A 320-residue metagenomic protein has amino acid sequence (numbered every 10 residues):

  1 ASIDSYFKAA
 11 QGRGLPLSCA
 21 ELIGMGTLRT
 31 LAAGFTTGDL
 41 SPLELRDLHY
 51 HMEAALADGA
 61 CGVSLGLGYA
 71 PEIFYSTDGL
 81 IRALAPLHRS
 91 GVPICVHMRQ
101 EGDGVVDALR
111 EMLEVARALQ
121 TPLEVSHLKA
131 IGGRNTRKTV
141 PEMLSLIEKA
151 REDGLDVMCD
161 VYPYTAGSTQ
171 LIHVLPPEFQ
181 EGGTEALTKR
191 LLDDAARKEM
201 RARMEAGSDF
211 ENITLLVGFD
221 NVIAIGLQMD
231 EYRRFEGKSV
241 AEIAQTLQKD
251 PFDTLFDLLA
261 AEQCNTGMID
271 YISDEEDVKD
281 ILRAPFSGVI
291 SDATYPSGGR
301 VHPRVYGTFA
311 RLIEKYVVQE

Functional and structural regions predicted by a protein language model:
A1-S2: Metal-associated gating/positioning segment near the N- to mid-region
S5, D47-H51, G79-R82, E111 (+2 more regions): Well-ordered alpha-helical segments embedded in enzymatic catalytic cores
A9, R82-S90, E111-L119, L146-D153: Alpha-helical structural signal in soluble globular domains
R13, P42-R46, F74-T77, V106 (+1 more regions): Short, amphipathic alpha-helical segments
P16-S18, L22-L31, F35-P42, L48-Y69 (+3 more regions): Active-site neighborhoods of metal-dependent hydrolases
A54, D58-E114: Divalent metal-binding pocket/active-site signature
